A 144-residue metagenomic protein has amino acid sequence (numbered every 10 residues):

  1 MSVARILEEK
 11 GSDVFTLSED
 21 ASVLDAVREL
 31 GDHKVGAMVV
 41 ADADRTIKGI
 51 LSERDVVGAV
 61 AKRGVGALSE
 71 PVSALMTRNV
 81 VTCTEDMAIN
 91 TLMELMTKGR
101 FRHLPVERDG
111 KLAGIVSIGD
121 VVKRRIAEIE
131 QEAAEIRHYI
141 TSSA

Functional and structural regions predicted by a protein language model:
M1-S12, S52-V81, D86-T97, I118-A144: Tandem CBS (Bateman) regulatory domains
L17-K34, A41, G64, T82-R100 (+1 more regions): The conserved cystathionine-beta-synthase
L24, D44, A74-L75, G110 (+1 more regions): Residue-level signal for alpha-helical context at structural boundaries
L30-H33, M38-R54, M96, L104-G119: A glycine-centered beta-loop-beta connector
